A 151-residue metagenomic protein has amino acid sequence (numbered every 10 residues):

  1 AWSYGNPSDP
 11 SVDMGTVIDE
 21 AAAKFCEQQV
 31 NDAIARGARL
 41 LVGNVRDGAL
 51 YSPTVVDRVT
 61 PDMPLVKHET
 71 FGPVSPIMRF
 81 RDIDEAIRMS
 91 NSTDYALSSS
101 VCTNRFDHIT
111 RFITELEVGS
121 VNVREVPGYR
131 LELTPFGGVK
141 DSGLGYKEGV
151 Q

Functional and structural regions predicted by a protein language model:
A1-M14, Q28-G43, R58-L65, E115-N122: Glycine/threonine-rich helix-loop capping motifs at alpha-helix boundaries
A1-Q28, V45-Y51, K67-G72, E132-T134 (+1 more regions): Flexible, acidic loop-helix segments that line cofactor/substrate-binding pockets
V17, L41, S75-I77: Generic preference for hydrophobic/aromatic residues in regular secondary structure cores
K24-E27, N31-I34, D84-I87, T110: Generic alpha-helical structural signal
G43-V45, N104: Short, well-ordered beta-to-alpha junction loops that form the rim of enzyme active sites and present histidine/acidic
L50-Q151: Conserved C-terminal structural/oligomerization subdomain of aldehyde/semialdehyde dehydrogenase
